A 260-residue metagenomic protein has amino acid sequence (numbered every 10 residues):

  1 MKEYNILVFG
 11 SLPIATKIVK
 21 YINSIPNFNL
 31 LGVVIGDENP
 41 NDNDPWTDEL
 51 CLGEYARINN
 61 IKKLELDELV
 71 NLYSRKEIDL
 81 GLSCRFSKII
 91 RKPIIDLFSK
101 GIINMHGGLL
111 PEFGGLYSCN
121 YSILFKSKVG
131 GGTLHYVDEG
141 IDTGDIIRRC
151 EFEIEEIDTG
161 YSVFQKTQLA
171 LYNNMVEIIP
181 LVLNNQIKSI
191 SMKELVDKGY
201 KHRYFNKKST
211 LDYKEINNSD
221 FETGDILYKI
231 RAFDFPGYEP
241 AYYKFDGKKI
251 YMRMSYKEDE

Functional and structural regions predicted by a protein language model:
M1-E260: One-carbon transfer enzymes
